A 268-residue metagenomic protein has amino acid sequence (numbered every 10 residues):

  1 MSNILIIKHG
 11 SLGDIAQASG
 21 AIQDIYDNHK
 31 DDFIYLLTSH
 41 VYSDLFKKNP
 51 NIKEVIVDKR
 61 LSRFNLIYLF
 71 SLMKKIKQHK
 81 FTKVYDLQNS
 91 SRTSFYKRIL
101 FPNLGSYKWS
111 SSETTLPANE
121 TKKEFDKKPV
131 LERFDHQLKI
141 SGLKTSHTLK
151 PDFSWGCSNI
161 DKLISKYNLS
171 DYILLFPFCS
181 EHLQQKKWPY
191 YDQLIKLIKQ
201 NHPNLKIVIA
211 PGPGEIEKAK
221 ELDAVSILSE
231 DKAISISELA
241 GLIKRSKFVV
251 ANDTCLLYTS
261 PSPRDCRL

Functional and structural regions predicted by a protein language model:
M1-T259, R264: Catalytic machinery of carbohydrate-active enzymes, primarily nucleotide-sugar-dependent glycosyltransferases
R267-L268: N-terminal low-complexity segments that are often proline-rich with Ser/Thr-Pro
